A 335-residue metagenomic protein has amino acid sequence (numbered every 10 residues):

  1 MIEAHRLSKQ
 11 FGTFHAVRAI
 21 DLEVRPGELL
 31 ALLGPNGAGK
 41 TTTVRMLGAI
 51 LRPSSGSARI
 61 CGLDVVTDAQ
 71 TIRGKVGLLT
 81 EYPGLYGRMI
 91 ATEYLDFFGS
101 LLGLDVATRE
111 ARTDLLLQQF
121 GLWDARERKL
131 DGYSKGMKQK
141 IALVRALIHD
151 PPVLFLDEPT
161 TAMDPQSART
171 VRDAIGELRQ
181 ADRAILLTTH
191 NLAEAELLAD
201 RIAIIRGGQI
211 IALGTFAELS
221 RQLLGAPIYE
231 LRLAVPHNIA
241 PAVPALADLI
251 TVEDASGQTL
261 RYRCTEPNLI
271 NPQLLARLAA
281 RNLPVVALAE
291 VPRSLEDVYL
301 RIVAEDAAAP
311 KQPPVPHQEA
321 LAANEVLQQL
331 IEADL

Functional and structural regions predicted by a protein language model:
I2-A4, K9-G207, I211-A212: ABC transporter nucleotide-binding domains
H5, R232, A289-V291: Solvent-exposed beta-strand sheet faces enriched in polar/charged residues
S55, T71, E93, T108 (+4 more regions): An acidic, carboxylate-rich microenvironment
T71, Q119-F120, R263, V298-R301: Short secondary-structure transition/capping segments
R172-T265: ABC transporter nucleotide-binding domain
P267-L335: C-terminal coupling/interaction segments
